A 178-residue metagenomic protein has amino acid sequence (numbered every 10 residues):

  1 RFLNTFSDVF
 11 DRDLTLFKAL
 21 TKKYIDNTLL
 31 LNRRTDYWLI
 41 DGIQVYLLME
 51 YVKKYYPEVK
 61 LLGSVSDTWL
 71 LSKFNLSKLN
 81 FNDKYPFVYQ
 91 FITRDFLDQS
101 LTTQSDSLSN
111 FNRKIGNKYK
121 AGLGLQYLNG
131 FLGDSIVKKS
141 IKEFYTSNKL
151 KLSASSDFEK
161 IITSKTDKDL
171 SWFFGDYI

Functional and structural regions predicted by a protein language model:
R1-I178: Hydrophobic alpha-helical and helix-loop surface patches within well-folded domains that function as non-catalytic
